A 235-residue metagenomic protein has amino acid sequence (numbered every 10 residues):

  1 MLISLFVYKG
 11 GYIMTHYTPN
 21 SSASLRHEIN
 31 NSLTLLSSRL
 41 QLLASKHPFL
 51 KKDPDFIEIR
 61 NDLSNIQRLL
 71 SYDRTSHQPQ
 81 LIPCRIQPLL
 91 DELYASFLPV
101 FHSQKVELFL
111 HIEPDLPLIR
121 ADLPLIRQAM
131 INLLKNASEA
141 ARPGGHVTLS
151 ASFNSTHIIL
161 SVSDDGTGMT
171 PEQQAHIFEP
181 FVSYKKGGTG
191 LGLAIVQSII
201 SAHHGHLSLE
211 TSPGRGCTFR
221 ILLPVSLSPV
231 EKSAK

Functional and structural regions predicted by a protein language model:
R39, K52-V100: Conserved DHp (HisKA) dimerization/phosphotransfer helix of two-component histidine kinases, i.e., the long coiled-coil
T75-I82, L118-A121, Y184: Conserved micro-motifs of the catalytic ATP-binding
H102, E107-P117: Conserved catalytic submotifs in the C-terminal HATPase_c
D164: Acidic ATP/Mg2+-coordinating residue in the GHKL
M169-P180: Short conserved segment of the HATPase_c
G192, V196: Short alpha-helical Gxxx[C/S/T] motif in the catalytic ATP-binding
I200-S201: Detector for a conserved hydrophobic position within an alpha-helical segment of the HATPase_c
G205-H206: Conserved glycine-rich
